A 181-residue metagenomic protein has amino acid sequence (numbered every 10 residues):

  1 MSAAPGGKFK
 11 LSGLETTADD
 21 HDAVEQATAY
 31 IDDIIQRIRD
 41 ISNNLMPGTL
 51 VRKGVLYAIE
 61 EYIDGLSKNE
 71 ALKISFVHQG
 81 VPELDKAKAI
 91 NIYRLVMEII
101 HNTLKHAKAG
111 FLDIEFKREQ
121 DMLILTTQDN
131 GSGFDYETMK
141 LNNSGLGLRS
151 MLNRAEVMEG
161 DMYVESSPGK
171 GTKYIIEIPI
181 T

Functional and structural regions predicted by a protein language model:
M1, K73-M97: Conserved short strand/loop->alpha-helix "switch" segment adjacent to the catalytic nucleotide/phosphoryl-transfer site
M1-D20, H101-R118: Short alpha-helical "switch" segments that flank and position catalytic residues in signal-transduction proteins
E25-D32, Q36, T49-E70: Short beta-to-alpha transition helix within the HATPase_c
L66, L72-Q79, L84, I124 (+1 more regions): Conserved transmitter core of two-component histidine kinases
R94-N102, H106, S150: Conserved polar catalytic motif of the HATPase_c/GHKL fold
K117, E165-G171, E177-P179: A short beta-strand-to-loop micro-motif at the C-terminal edge of the catalytic HATPase_c
D129: Acidic ATP/Mg2+-coordinating residue in the GHKL
T138-K170: ATP phosphate-binding glycine-rich loop and adjacent ATP-lid/helix-beta elements within ATP-binding kinase/ATPase
